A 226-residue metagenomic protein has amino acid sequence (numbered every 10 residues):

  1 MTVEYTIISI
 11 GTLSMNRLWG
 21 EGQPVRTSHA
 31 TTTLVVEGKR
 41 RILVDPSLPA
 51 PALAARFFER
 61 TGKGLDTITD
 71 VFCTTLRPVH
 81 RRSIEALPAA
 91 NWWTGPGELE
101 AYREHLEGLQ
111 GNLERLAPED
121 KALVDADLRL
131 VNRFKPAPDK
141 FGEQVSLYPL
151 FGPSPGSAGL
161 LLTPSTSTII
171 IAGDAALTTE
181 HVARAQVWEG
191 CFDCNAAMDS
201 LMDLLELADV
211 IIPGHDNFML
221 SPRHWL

Functional and structural regions predicted by a protein language model:
M1-K39, L207, R223-L226: Zn-dependent metallo-beta-lactamase
E4-L13, A30-V36, I42, K135-S165: Core dinuclear metal-dependent hydrolase active-site scaffold
I10-T12, D45-L48, L76, G97-E98 (+3 more regions): Active-site metal-binding loops of divalent metal-dependent hydrolases
E21-Q23, F58, R184-G190: Short glycine-enriched, charge-decorated loop/helix-capping segments at active-site entrances that position
V35, D45, I68, T75 (+6 more regions): Divalent metal-coordination and catalytic microenvironments
S47-R129: Active-site HxH/HxHxD metal-binding segment of metal-dependent hydrolases
T94-P149, E189-D209: Metallo-beta-lactamase
P149, P155-W225: Metallo-beta-lactamase
